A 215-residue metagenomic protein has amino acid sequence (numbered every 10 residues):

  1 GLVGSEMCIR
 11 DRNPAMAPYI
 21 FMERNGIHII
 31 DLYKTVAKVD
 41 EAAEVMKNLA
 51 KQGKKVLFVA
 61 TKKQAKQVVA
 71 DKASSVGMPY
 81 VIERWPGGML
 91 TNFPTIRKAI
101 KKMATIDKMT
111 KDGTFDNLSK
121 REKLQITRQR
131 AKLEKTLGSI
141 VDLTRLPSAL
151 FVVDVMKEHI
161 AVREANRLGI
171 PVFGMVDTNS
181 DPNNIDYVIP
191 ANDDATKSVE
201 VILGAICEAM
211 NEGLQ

Functional and structural regions predicted by a protein language model:
L2-I9, L150: Short, small-residue-biased leader/transition segments that mark boundaries at the very start of proteins
R10-M22: N-terminal glycine-rich anion-binding loops that anchor highly charged ligand groups
F21-A37, K120-Q129: Glycine-rich phosphate-binding "P-loop"
K34, T61-Q64, E83-L90, V155-K157 (+3 more regions): Short, ordered loop/turn segments at secondary-structure junctions
T35-Q52: A short, well-structured juxtamembrane/interface segment
V56-V59, P79-I82, F151, P171-M175 (+1 more regions): Short hydrophobic alpha-helical runs that function as membrane-insertion/retention elements
A73-I126: Long, charge-dense
I160-Q215: Short glycine/threonine-rich loop/turn motifs
